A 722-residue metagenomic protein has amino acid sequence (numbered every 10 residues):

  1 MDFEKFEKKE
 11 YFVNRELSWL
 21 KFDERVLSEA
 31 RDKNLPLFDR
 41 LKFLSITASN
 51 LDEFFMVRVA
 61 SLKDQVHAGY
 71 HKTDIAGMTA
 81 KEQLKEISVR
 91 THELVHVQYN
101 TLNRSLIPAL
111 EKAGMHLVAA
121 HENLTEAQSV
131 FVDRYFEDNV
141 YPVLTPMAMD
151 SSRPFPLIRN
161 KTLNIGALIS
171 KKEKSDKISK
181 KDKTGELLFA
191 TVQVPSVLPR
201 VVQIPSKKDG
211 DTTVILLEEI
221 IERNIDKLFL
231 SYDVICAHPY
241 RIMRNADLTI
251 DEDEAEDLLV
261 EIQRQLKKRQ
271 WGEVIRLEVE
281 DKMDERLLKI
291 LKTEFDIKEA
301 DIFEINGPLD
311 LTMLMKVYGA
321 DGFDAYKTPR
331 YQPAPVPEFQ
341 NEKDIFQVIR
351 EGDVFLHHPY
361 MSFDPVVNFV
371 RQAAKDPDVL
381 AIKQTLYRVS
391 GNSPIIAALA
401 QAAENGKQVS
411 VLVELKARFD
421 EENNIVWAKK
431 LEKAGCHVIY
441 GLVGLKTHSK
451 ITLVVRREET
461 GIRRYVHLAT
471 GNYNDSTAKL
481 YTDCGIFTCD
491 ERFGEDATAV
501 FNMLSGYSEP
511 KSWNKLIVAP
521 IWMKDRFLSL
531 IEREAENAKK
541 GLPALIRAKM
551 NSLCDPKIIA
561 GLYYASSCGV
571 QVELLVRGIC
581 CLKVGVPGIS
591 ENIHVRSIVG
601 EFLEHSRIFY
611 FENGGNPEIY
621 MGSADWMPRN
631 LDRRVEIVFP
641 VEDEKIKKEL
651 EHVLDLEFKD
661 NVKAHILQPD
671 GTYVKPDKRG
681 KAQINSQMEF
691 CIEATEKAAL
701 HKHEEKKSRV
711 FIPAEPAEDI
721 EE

Functional and structural regions predicted by a protein language model:
M1-I546, D555, Y564, C568 (+1 more regions): N-terminal localization/anchoring segments of enzymes in phospholipid and broader phosphate metabolism
N551: Cofactor-pocket helix-loop regions in the catalytic cores of large enzyme subunits
I558: Polyanion-binding catalytic cores of nucleic-acid enzymes and NTP/SAM-utilizing transferases
Q571-L575: Hydrophobic alpha/beta core scaffold segments
